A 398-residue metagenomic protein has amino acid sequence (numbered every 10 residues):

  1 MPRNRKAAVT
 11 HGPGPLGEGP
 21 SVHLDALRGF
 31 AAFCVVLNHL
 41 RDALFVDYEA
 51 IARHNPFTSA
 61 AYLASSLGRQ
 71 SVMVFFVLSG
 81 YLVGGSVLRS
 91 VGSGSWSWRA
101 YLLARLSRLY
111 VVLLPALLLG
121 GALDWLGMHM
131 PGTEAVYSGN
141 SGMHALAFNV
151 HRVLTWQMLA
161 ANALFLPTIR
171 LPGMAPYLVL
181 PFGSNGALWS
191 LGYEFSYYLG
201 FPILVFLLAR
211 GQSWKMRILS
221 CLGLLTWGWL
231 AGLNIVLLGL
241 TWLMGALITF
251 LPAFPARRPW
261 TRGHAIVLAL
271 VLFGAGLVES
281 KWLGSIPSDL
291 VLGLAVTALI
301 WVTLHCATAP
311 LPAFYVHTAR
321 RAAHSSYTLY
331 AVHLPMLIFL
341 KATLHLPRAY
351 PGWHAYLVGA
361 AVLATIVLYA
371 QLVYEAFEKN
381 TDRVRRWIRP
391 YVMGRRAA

Functional and structural regions predicted by a protein language model:
R3-H23, F33, L37-G68, G84-W96 (+6 more regions): Alpha-helical transmembrane segments in multi-pass integral membrane proteins
P20-G29, Y110-L114: Alpha-helical transmembrane segments and their helix-start/interface "positive-inside/aromatic belt" motifs in integral
L27-V35, A161-F165, R217-L224, V267-L272: Alpha-helical transmembrane segments
R28, M73, G80, E194 (+2 more regions): Short, conserved phosphate/pyrophosphate- and ester-handling motifs at nucleotide-, phospho-/glycolipid
M73-F75, L240: His/acidic/aromatic-lined binding-pocket segments of jelly-roll/cupin-type domains and related regulatory beta-sandwich
L103-A116, V205: Alpha-helical transmembrane segments of multi-pass membrane proteins
Y110, L114-Y193, L294-A298, T303: Membrane-interface helix-loop-helix regions
G394-A398: Short, charged juxtamembrane terminal tails flanking transmembrane helices
